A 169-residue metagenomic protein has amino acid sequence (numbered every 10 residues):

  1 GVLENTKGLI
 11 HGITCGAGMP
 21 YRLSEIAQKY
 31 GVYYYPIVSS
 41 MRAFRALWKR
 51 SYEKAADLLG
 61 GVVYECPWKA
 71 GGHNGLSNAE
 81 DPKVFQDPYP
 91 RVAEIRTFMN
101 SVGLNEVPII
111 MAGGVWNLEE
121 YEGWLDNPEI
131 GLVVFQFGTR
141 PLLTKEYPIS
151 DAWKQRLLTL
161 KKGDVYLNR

Functional and structural regions predicted by a protein language model:
G1-L104: Active-site entrance/lid segments in N-terminal catalytic domains of soluble metabolic enzymes
P20, M41, N117-L118, R169: Alpha-helix N-cap/helix-start and coil->helix boundary motif
I37, E65, A112, F137-G138: Generic beta-sheet signal
V63, M111, T159-K161: A general structural signal for short secondary-structure boundary/capping elements
K69-P88, R96-E106, L118-R169: Conserved active-site-proximal phosphate/metal-binding subdomains
I110-N117: A short glycine-centered flexible hinge/capping loop motif at secondary-structure junctions
